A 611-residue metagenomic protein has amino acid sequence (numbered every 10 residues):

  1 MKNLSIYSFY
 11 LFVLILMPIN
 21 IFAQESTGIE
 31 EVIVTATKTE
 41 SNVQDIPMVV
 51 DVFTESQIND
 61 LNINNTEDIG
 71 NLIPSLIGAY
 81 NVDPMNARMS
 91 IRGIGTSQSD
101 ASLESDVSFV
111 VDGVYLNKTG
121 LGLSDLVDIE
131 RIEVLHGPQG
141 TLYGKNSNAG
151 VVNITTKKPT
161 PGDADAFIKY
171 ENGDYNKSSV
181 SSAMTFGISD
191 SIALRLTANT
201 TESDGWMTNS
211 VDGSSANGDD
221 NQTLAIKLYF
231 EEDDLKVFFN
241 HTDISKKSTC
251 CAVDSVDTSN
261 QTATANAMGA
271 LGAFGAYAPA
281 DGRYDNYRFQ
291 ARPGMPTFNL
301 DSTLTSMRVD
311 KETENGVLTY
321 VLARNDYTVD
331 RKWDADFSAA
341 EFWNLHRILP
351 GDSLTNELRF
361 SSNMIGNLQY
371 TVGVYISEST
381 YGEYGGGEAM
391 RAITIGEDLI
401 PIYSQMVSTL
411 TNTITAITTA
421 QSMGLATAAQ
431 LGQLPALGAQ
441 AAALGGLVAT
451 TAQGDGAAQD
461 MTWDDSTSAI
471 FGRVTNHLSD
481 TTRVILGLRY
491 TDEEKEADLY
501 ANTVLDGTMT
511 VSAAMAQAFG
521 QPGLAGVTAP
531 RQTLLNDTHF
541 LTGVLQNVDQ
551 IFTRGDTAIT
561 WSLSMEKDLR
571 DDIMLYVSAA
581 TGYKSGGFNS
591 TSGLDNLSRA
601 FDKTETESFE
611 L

Functional and structural regions predicted by a protein language model:
I29-P161, L611: Acidic, small-polar-rich N-terminal luminal/periplasmic segments of exported/outer-membrane proteins
E30, A87, G150, A164-I168 (+8 more regions): Hydrophobic, lipid-facing positions within transmembrane beta-strands of outer-membrane proteins
E104-D106, K118, V127-E130, H136 (+7 more regions): Outer-membrane beta-barrel translocator/receptor signature
D165-Y170, N209-S214, A291-M295, E341-H346 (+7 more regions): Extracellular loop and loop/strand-boundary signature of outer-membrane beta-barrel proteins
A166-I168, L194-L196, V237-F239, L318-Y320 (+3 more regions): Transmembrane beta-strands of outer-membrane beta-barrel proteins
Y170-D174, T200-D204, E232, H241-K247 (+5 more regions): Transmembrane beta-strands of outer-membrane beta-barrel pores
G213, D219-T371, S377-G385, Y403-A441: Outer-membrane beta-barrel domain signature, strongest for Gram-negative TonB-dependent receptors and also present
L228-D233, F360-N363, G373-S377, M461-L611: Structural signature of Gram-negative outer-membrane beta-barrels, strongest in the C-terminal barrel of TonB-dependent
